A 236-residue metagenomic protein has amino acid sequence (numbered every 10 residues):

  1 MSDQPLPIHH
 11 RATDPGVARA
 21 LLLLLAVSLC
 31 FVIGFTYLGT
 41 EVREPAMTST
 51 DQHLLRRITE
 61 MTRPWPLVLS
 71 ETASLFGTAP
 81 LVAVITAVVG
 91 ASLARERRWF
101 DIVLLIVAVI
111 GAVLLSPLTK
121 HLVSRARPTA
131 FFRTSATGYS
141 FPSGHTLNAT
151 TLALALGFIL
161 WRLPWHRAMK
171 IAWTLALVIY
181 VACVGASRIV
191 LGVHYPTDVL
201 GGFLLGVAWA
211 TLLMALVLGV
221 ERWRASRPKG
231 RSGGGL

Functional and structural regions predicted by a protein language model:
M1-L81, L122-R133: N-terminal transmembrane-helix/juxtamembrane module of multi-pass inner/ER membrane proteins
L6-I8, F132-L236: Membrane-embedded catalytic cores of phosphoryl/pyrophosphoryl-handling enzymes
L21-A26, P80-A83, I102-V107, I171-V178 (+2 more regions): Hydrophobic alpha-helical transmembrane segments
G34, G111-P117, I179-R188: Aromatic-anchored segments of alpha-helical transmembrane domains
T36-T40, T59, S116-K120, S124 (+3 more regions): Membrane-water interface at transmembrane helix exits
E44-P45, R97, G192: Short loop/turn hinge sites at secondary-structure boundaries
S49, V84-A87, A91-R167, I171-L175: Membrane-interface loops
L54, A73, T119, H145 (+1 more regions): Divalent metal-coordination and catalytic microenvironments
